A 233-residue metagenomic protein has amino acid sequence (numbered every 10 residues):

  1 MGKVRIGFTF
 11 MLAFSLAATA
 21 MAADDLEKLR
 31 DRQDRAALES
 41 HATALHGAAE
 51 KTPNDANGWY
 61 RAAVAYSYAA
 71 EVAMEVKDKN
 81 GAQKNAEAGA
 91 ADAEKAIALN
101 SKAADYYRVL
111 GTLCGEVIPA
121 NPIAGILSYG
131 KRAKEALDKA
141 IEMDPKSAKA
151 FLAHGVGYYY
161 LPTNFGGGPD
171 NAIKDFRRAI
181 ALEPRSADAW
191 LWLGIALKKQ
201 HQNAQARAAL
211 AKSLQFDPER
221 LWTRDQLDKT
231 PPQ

Functional and structural regions predicted by a protein language model:
T19-V76: N-terminal leader/linker segments that initiate helical-solenoid repeat arrays
D31, Y68-K77, G111, E116-G125 (+3 more regions): Short coil/turn linking the two alpha-helices of tandem helical-hairpin repeats
A36-S40, E75-A91, I123-D138, F165-R178 (+1 more regions): Structural signature of tandem alpha-helical TPR/SEL1-like repeats, specifically the intra-repeat loop/turn
H46-K51, A91, K95-A98, D138-E142 (+2 more regions): Conserved structural position within tetratricopeptide repeats
A56, A104-D105, A148-K149, A187-D188 (+1 more regions): Helix-start (N-cap) detector for alpha-helical repeat units in TPR-like alpha-solenoids, especially tetratricopeptide
D170, D188-I195, K199-Q233: Terminal, low-structured helical/coil segments at or just beyond the last alpha-helical repeat
